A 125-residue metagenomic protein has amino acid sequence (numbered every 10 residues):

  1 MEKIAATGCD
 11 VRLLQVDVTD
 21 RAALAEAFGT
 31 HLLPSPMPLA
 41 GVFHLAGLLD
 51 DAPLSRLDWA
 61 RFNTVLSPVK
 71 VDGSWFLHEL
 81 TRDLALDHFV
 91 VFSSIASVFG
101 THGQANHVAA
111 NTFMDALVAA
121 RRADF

Functional and structural regions predicted by a protein language model:
M1-F125: 4′-phosphopantetheine-dependent carrier domains
